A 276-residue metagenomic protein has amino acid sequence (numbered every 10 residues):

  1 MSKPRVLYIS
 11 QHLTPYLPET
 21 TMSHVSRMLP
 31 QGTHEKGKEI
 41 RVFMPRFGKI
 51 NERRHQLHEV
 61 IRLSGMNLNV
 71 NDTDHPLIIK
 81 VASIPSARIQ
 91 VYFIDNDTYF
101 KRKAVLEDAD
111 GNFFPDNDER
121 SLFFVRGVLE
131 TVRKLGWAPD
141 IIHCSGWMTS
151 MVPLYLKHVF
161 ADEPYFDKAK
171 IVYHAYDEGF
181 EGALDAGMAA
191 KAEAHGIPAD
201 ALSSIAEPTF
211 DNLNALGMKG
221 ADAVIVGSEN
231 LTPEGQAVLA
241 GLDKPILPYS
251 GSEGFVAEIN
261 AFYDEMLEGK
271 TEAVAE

Functional and structural regions predicted by a protein language model:
M1-E276: Catalytic cores of nucleotide-sugar-dependent glycosyltransferases that transfer UDP/GDP/TDP-activated
